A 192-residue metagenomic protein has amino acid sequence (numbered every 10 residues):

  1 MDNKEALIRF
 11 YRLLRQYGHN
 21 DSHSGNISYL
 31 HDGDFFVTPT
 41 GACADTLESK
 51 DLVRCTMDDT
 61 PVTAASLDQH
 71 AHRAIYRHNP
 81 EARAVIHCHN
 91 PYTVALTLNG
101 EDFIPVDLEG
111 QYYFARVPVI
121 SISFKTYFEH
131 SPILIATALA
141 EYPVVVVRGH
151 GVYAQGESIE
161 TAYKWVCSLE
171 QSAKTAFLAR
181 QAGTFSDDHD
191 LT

Functional and structural regions predicted by a protein language model:
M1-T192: Glycine-rich flexible loops
